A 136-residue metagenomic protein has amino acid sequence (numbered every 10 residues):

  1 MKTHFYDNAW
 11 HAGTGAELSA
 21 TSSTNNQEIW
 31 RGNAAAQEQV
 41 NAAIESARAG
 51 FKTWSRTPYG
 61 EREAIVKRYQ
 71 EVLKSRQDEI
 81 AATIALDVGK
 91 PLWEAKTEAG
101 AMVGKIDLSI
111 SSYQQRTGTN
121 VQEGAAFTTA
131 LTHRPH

Functional and structural regions predicted by a protein language model:
M1-G32, A64, R68, R116-H136: Terminal low-complexity tails and localization/encapsulation signals of metabolic enzymes
I29-R116: Glycine-rich loop-to-alpha-helix module at the N-terminal edge of alpha/beta enzyme cores
